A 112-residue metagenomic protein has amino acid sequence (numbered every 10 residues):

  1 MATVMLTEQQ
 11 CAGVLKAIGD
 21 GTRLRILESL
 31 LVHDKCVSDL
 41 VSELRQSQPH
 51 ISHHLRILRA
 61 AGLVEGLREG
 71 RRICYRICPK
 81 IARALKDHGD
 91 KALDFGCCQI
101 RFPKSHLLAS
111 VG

Functional and structural regions predicted by a protein language model:
M1-L6, Q10, K80-G112: Amphipathic alpha-helical dimerization/coiled-coil segments that flank or bridge DNA-binding/regulatory modules
A2, Q9-S47, I73-A82: N-terminal helix-turn-helix DNA-binding core of bacterial DNA-binding proteins
E28, S52-H54: Base-recognition residues in the alpha-helical recognition helix of bacterial helix-turn-helix
V41-S42, H53, R59-A60: Alpha-helical residues within the helix-turn-helix
A60-E69, R76: Beta-hairpin "wing" of winged helix-turn-helix
